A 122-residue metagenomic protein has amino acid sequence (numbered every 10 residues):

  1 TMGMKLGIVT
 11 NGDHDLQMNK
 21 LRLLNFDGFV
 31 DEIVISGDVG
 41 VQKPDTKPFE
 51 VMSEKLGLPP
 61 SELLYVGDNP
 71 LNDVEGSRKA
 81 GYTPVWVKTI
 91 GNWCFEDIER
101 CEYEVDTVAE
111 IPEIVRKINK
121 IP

Functional and structural regions predicted by a protein language model:
T1-L6, T46: Short, acidic loop-to-helix structural element flanking the phosphoryl-transfer center in phosphate-processing enzymes
V9-P122: Asp-based, Mg2+/Mn2+-dependent phosphohydrolase catalytic module
